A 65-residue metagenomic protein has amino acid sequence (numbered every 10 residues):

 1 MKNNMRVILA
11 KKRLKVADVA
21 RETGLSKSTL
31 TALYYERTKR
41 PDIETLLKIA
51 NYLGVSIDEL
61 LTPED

Functional and structural regions predicted by a protein language model:
M1-A17: A short, Lys/Arg-rich alpha-helix, primarily the initiator
I8, E22, L33, P63: Residues in the recognition helix of alpha-helical DNA-binding motifs
L9, A20, A50: The alpha-helix within a helix-turn-helix
L14-A32: Short alpha-helical DNA-recognition segment
S26, R37, E64: The DNA-recognition helices of helix-turn-helix-type DNA-binding domains
R37-K48: Short, basic-rich loop-to-helix N-cap that marks the start of a DNA-contacting helix
L46-N51, E59: Short, charge-rich amphipathic interface segments used for partner binding and complex assembly
G54-D65: Short C-terminal boundary/hinge segments that cap the last helix of small helical domains
